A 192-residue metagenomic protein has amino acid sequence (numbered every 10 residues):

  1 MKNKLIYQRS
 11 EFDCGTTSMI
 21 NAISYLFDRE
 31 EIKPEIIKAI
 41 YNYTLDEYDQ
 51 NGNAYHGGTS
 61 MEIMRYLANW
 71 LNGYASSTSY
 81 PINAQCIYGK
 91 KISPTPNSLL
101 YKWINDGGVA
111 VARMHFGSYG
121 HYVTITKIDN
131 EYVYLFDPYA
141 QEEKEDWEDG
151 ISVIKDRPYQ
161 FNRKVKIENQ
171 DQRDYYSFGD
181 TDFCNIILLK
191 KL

Functional and structural regions predicted by a protein language model:
M1-G89: Cysteine-nucleophile protease catalytic domains, especially the papain-like/related folds used in DUB/UBL proteases
F12, I20, Y25-F27, Y43-T44 (+4 more regions): Aromatic-enriched hydrophobic runs in primary sequence
D28-K38, H56-I63, T95-N97, D146-D149 (+1 more regions): General structural signal for secondary-structure boundaries
G52-T59, I92, G117, D182 (+1 more regions): Alpha-helix N-cap/loop-to-helix boundary motif
L67-I82, A112-I128, D149-Y159: Hydrophobic transmembrane alpha-helix bundles
L67-Y74, P96-Y101, D171-Y176: Intrinsically disordered, low-complexity boundary segments flanking structured domains
C86-A140: Active-site-adjacent substructure of cysteine-protease-like catalytic cores
I104-G107, K127-L192: Noncatalytic regulatory segments and standalone regulatory/sensor domains
